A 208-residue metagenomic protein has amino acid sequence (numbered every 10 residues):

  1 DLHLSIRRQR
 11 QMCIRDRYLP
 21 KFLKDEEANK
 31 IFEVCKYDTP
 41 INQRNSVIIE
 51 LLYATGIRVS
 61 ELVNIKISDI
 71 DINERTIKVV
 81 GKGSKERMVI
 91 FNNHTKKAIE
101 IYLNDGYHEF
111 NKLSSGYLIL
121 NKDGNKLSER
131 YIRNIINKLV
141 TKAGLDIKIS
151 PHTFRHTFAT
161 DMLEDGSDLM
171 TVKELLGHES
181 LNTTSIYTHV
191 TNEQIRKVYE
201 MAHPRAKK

Functional and structural regions predicted by a protein language model:
D1-R10, I14: Single conserved hydrophobic/aromatic residue that forms the stacking wall/gate of nucleotide- or nucleobase-binding
F22, G83, N182-M201: Catalytic-site neighborhood detector that most strongly recognizes the C-terminal catalytic loop/helix of tyrosine
D25, N29-V59, K85: Basic, Lys/Arg- and aromatic-enriched nucleic-acid-binding interface segment
E50, A54, K138, R155-H178: C-terminal catalytic core of tyrosine-transesterase DNA break-rejoin enzymes
T55, S60, N64-A98: Conserved tyrosine-mediated DNA breakage-rejoining catalytic core shared by Y-recombinases
I65-D69, K173-E179, T188-H189: A short, basic/aromatic helix-end/turn motif that makes direct DNA contacts
G81-I101, S115-I135: C-terminal catalytic core of Y-nucleophile DNA break-rejoin enzymes
H94, I101-Y102, V190-K208: DNA/chromatin major-groove-contacting recognition/catalytic segments
